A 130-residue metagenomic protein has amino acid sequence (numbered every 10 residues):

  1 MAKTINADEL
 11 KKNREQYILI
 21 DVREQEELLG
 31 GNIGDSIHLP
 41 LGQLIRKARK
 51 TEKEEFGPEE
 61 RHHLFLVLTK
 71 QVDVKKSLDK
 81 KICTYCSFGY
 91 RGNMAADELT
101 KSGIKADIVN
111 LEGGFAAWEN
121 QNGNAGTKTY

Functional and structural regions predicted by a protein language model:
M1-I18, Q25-K81, F88-Y130: Rhodanese-like catalytic fold shared by cysteine-dependent sulfurtransferases and DSP/PTP-type phosphatases
